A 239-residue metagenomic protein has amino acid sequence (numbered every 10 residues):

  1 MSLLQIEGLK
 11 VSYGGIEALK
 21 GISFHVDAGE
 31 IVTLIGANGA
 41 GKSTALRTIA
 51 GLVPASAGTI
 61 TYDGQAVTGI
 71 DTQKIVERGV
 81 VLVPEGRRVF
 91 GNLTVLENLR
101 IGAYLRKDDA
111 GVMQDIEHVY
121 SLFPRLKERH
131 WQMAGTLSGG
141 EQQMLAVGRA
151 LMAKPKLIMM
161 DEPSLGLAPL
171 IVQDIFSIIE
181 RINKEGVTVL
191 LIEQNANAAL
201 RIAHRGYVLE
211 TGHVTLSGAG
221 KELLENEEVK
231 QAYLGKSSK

Functional and structural regions predicted by a protein language model:
M1-K239: Glycine-rich phosphate-binding loops of nucleotide-dependent enzymes
